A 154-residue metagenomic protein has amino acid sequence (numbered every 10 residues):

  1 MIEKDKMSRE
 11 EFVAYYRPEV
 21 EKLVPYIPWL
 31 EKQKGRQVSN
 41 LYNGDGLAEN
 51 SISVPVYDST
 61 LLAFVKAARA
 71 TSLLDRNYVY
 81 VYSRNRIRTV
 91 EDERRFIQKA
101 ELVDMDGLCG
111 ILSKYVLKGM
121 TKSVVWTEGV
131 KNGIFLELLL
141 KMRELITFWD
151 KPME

Functional and structural regions predicted by a protein language model:
M1-G46: N-terminal leader/targeting peptides and immediately adjacent processing regions
M1-M7, D75, E144-E154: Short intrinsically disordered terminal tails
K6, E10-V13, V20, Q98 (+3 more regions): Amphipathic alpha-helical coiled-coil segments with heptad-repeat character
Y16-E19, L23-E31, I97-K118: Short amphipathic alpha-helical heptad-repeat segments
K32-C109: Amphipathic alpha-helical interaction modules
G107-E154: Amphipathic alpha-helical binding modules
